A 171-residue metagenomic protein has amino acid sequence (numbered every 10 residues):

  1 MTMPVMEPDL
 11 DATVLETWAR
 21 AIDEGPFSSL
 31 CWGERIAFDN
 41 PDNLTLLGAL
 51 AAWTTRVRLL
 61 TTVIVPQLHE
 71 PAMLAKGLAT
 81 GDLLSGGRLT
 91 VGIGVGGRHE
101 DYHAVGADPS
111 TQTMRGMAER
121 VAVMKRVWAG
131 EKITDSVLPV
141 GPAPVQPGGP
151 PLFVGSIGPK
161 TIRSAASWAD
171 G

Functional and structural regions predicted by a protein language model:
M1-A12, T62-P71, G149-I157: Active-site mouth loops of central-metabolism enzymes
M1-M3, L30-W32, R58-T62, L89-I93 (+2 more regions): Hydrophobic faces of well-ordered beta-strands that scaffold small-molecule active sites in alpha/beta enzyme cores
M1-V57, P150: N-terminal beta1-alpha1-beta2 module of alpha/beta enzyme domains
V5-E7, I36, V65, V95-H99: Active-site-proximal loop/turn and secondary-structure-junction residues that shape catalytic pockets, frequently
E16, E70-W168: Internal, glycine-rich beta/alpha segment that forms the wall or movable "lid" of small-molecule/cofactor binding
P26, W53-R56, S85, S164-G171: Glycine-enriched alpha-helix->loop->beta-strand junction motifs that scaffold or abut catalytic
I36-F38, I64-E70, P109: Glycine-rich "substrate-gating" loop/helix at the edge of Rossmann-like oxidoreductase active sites
V57-R58, P142: Short, basic/glycine-rich phosphate-binding loops at helix/coil junctions that contact nucleotide phosphates
